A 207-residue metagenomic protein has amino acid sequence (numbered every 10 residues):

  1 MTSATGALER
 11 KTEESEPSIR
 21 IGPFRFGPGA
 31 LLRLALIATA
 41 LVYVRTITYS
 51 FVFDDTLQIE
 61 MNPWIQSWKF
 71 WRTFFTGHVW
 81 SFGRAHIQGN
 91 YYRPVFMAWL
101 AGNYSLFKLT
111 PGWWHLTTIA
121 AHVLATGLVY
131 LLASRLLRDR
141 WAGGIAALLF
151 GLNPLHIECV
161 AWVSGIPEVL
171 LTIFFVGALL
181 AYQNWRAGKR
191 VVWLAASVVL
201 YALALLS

Functional and structural regions predicted by a protein language model:
M1-S207: Polytopic membrane enzymes that build or remodel cell-surface glycoconjugates and lipids
